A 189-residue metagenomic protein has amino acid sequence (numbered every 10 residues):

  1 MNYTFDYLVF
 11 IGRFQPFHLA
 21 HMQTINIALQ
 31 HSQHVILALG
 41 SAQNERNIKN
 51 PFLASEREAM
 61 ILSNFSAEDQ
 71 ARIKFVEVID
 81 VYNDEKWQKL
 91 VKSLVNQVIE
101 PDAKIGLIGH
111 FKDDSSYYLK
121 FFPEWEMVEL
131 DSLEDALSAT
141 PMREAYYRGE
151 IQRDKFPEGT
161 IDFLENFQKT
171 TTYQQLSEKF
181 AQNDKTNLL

Functional and structural regions predicted by a protein language model:
M1-L189: Nucleotidyltransferase catalytic core that binds NTPs
